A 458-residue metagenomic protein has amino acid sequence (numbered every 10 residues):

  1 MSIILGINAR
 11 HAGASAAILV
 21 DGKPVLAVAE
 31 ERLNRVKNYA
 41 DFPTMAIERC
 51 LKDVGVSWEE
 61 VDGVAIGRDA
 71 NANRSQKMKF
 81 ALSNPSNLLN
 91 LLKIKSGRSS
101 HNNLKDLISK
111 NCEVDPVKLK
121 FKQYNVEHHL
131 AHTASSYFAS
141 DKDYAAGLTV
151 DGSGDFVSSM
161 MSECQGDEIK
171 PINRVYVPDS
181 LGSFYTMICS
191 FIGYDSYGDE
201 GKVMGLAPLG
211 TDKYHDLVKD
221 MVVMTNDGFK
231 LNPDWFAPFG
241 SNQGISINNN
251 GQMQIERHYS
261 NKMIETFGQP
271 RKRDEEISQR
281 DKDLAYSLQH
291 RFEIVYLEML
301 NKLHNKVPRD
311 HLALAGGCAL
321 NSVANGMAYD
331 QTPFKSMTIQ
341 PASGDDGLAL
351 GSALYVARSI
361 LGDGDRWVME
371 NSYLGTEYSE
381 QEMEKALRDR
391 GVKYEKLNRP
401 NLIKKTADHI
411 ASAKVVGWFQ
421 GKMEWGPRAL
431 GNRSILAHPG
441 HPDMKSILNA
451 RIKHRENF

Functional and structural regions predicted by a protein language model:
M1-L5: Extreme N-terminal starter segment of soluble prokaryotic enzymes
R10-A29, N34-K37, F80, N87-L89 (+8 more regions): Flexible beta->alpha loop and helix N-cap segments adjacent to enzyme active/binding sites
R32-V56, Y296: N-terminal phosphate-binding loop and adjacent alpha-helix
P43, S100, L288, F292: Hydrophobic (often cysteine-bearing) scaffold residues that line and stabilize catalytic clefts of nucleotide/cofactor
D53, S57-L107, A134-S135: Short beta-strand-loop/turn "lid" adjacent to the catalytic site in phosphate-handling enzymes
D62-A65, A313, T338: Residues embedded in well-ordered beta-strands within globular domains across many folds
R273-M299: Adenine-nucleotide phosphate-binding core of ATP-dependent small-molecule kinases
